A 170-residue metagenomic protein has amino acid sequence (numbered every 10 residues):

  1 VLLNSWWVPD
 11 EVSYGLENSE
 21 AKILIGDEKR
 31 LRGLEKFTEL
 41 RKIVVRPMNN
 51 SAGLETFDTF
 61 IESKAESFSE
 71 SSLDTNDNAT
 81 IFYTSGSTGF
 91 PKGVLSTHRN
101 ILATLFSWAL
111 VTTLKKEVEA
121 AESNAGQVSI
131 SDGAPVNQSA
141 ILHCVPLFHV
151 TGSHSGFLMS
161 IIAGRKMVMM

Functional and structural regions predicted by a protein language model:
V1-I23, K92-L95, K166-M170: Short beta-strand->loop structural element characteristic of the AMP-binding/adenylate-forming
E20-I23, T38-S51, P135, S139-L142 (+1 more regions): Conserved helix-loop-beta element of the AMP-binding
L24, N78, T84-S87, I101 (+2 more regions): Conserved S/T- and glycine-rich ATP-binding loop of Class I adenylate-forming
K29-T75, F90, R99-L102: ANL superfamily adenylate-forming
A65-Y83, F90, K116-A120, S131-A140: Conserved pre-ATP/AMP-binding loop-to-beta segment of ANL
S96-T97, G156: Active-site loop-to-helix junction immediately N-terminal to the catalytic Tyr of the SDR YXXXK motif in Rossmann-fold
L102-H143, F148-M170: Conserved AMP-binding/adenylation subdomain of ANL enzymes
